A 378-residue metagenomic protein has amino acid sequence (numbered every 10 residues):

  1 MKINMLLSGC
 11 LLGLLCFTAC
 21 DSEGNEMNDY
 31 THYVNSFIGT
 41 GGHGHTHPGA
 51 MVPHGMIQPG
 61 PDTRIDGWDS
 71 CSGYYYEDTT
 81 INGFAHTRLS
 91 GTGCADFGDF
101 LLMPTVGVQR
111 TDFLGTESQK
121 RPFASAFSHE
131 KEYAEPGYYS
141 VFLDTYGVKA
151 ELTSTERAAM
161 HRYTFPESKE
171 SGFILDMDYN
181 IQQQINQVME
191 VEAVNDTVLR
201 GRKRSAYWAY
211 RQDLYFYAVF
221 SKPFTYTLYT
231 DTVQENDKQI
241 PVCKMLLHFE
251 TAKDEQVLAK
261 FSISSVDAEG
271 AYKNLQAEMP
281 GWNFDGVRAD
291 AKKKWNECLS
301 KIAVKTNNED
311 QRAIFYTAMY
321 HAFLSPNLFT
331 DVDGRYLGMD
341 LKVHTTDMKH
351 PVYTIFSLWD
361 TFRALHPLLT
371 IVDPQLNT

Functional and structural regions predicted by a protein language model:
M1-L7: Bacterial N-terminal signal peptides that target proteins for export
C10-L12: Hydrophobic helical h-region of N-terminal Sec-dependent signal peptides in bacterial secretory/periplasmic proteins
C16-A19: C-terminal motif of bacterial Sec signal peptides marking the signal peptidase cleavage site
G24-H366, T370-T378: Accessory carbohydrate-recognition regions in carbohydrate-active enzymes
